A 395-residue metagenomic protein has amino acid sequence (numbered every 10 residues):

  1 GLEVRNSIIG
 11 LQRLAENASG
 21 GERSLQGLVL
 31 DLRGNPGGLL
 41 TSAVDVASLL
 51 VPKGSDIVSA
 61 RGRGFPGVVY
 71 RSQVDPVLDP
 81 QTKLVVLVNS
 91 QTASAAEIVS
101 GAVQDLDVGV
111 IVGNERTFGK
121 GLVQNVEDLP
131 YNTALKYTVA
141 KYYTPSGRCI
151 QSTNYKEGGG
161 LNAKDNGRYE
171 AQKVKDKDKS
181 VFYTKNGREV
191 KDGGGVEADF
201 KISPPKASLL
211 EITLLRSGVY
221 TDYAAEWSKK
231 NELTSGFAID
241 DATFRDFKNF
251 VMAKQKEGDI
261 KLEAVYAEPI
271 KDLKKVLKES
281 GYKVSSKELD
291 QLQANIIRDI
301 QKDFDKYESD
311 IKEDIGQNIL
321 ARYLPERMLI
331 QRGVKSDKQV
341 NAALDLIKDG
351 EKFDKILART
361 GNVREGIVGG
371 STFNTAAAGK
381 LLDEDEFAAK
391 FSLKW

Functional and structural regions predicted by a protein language model:
G1-N132, R332: Cleft-lining beta-strand/loop regions that shape enzyme active-site pockets
Q12-L25, P80, V108-I111, D128 (+4 more regions): Intrinsically disordered, low-complexity coil segments
D31, V85, Q104, R148 (+2 more regions): Residue-level recognition of well-ordered secondary-structure positions
N35, Q91, Y142, S203-P205: Generic structural motif
D56, K83, A134-K136, E189 (+1 more regions): Generic structural signal for residues positioned in beta-strands
V77-Q91, V139-I150, I239-F244: A broadly tuned preference for mixed-charge, low-complexity surface segments
S90-A93, G101, D105-V112, R116-V196: Acidic, polar loop-rich interaction surfaces within structured domains
C149-I150, N154-A388, K394: Conserved functional hotspot residues or short segments at active or partner-binding sites across diverse domains
